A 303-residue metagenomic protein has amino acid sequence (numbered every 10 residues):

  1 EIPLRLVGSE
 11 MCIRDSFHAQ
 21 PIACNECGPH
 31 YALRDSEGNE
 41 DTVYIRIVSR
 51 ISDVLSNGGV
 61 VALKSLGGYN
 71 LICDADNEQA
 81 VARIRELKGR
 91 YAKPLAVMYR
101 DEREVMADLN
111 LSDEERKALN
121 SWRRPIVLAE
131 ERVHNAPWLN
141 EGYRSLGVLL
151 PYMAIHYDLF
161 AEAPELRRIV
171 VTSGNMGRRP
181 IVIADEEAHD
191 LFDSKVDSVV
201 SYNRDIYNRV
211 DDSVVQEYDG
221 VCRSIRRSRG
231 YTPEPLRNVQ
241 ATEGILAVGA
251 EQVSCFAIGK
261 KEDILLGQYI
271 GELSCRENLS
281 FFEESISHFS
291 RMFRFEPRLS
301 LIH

Functional and structural regions predicted by a protein language model:
E1-G8, I13, H303: Single conserved hydrophobic/aromatic residue that forms the stacking wall/gate of nucleotide- or nucleobase-binding
M11-C12, D211, A247: Active-site loops and adjacent core secondary-structure elements that bind or stabilize anionic groups
S16, A163-P164, R168-Q240: Internal gly/pro-rich beta-alpha loop/helix module that stabilizes soluble enzyme cofactors or their anionic handles
P21: Residues immediately within or flanking Cys/His clusters that coordinate Zn2+ in small zinc-binding modules
E26-D35, K64, N135-Y143, I169-T172 (+2 more regions): Gly-rich Lys/Arg/Thr-decorated short loops/hinges at beta-loop-alpha junctions or inter-strand turns that position
V60, G68-E131: A phosphate-binding glycine/aspartate-rich beta-alpha loop in the early core of alpha/beta enzymes
A62, F295-I302: Short glycine-rich phosphate-binding loop at a beta-alpha junction
L71, I126-L128, D212-V215, S254-G259: Short beta-strand scaffold segments in enzyme catalytic cores
